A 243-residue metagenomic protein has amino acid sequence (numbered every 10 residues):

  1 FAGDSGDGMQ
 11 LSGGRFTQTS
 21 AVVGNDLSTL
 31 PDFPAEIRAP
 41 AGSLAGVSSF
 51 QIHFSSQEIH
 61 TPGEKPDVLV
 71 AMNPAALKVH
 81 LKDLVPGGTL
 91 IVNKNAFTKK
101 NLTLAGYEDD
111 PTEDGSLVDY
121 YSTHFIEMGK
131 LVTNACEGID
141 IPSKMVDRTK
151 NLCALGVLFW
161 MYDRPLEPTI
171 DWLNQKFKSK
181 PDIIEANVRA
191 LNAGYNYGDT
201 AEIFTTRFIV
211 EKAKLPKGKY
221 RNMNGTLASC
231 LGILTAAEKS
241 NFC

Functional and structural regions predicted by a protein language model:
F1-F242: Active-site cofactor/cluster-binding pocket
